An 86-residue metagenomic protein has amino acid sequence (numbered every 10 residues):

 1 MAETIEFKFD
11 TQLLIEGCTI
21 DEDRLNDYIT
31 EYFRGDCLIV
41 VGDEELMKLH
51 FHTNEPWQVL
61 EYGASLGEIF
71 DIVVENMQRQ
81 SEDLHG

Functional and structural regions predicted by a protein language model:
M1-G86: N-terminal loops that bind phosphate or other acidic moieties and the adjacent beta-alpha structural core
